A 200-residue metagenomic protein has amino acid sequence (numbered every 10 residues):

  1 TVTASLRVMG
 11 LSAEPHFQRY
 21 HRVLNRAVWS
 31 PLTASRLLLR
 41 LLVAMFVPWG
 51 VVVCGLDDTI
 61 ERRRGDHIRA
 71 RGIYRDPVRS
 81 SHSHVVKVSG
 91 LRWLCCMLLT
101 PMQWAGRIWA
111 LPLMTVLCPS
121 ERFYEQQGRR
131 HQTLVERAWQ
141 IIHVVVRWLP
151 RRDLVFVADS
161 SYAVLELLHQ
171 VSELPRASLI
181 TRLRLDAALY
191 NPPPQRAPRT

Functional and structural regions predicted by a protein language model:
T1-N25, W29: Gly/serine-rich nucleotide phosphate-binding loop at the start of the catalytic core of nucleotide/ADP-ribose-handling
P15, R19-R22, V78-D153: Electropositive, glycine- and tryptophan-enriched low-complexity nucleic-acid-binding patches
L24-Y74, T100, R152, A158-D159 (+1 more regions): Active-site- or DNA-interface-adjacent structural scaffold in DNA-acting proteins
S35-F46, V78-S83, C96, A163-L167: Short alpha-helical segments and helix-capping/turn motifs at coil-helix boundaries
R63-A70, G106-A110, Q126-Q127, L167-H169 (+1 more regions): Short, conserved acidic/polar surface loops in the N-terminal third of protein domains
R64-W93, L165-R184: A short alpha/beta connector and helix-capping loop motif
R122-T200: An internal, acidic/charged active-site-proximal segment that coordinates divalent cations and/or engages
